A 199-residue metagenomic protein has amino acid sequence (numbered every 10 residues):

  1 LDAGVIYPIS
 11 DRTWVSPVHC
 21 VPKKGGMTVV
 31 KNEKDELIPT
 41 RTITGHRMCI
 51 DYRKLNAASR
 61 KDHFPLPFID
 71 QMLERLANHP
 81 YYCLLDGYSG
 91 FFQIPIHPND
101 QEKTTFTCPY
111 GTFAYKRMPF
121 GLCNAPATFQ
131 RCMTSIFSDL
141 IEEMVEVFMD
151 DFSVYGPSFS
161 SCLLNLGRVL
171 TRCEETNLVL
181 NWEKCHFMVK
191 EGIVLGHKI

Functional and structural regions predicted by a protein language model:
L1-I199: Retroelement reverse transcriptase polymerase core
